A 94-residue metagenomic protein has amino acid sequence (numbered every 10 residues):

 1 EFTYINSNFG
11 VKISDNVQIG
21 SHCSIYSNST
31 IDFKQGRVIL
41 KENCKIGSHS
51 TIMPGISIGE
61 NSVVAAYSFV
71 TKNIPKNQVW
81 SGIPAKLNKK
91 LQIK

Functional and structural regions predicted by a protein language model:
E1, N6-F9, S14-D15, G20-S21 (+10 more regions): Left-handed beta-helix
S29-I31, I56, L91: Conserved catalytic-core motifs of eukaryotic protein kinase domains, centered on the activation segment
V79-I93: C-terminal end-helix/capping segment
